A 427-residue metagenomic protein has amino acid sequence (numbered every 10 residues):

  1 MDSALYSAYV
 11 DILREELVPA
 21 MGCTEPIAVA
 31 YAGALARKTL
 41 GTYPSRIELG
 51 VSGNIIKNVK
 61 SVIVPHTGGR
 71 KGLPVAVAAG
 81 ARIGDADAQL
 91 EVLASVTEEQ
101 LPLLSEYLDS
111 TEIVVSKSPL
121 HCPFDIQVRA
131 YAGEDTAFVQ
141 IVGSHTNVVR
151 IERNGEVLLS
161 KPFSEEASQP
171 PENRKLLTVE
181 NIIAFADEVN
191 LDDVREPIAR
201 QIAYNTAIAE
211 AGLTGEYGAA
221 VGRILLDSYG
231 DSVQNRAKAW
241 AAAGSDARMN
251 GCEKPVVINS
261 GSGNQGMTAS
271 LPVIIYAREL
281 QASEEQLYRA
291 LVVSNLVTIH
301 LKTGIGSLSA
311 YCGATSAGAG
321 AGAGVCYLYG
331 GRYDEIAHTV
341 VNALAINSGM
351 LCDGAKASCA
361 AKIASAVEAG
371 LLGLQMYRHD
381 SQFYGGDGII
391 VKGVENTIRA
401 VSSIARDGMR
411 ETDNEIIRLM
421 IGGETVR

Functional and structural regions predicted by a protein language model:
M1-D11, G41-K57, S232-G251, S283-L301 (+1 more regions): Acidic-glycine-rich active-site phosphate/pyrophosphate-binding loop
L5-T39, P44: N-terminal signal-anchor module of multipass membrane proteins
P19-L35, K254-L271, C312-S316: Conserved phosphate/anionic-ligand binding catalytic regions in large, soluble enzymes, centered on
A20-T24, N54-N58, V62-P65, V142-T146 (+6 more regions): A structural signal for small-residue-enriched, beta-sheet-centric alpha/beta enzyme cores and oligomeric scaffold folds
P26-T42, G266-S283, G322-G330: Alpha-helical support elements that line or immediately flank enzyme active sites and cofactor-binding pockets
Y43-I47, A88-L93, V115-S116, D192-I198 (+7 more regions): Flexible, glycine/charged-enriched surface loops at secondary-structure junctions
S45-Q89, L101-I113, Q286-Y333, T339 (+1 more regions): A structural-propensity feature for long, helix-poor, extended segments
D109-G251, I417-R427: Signature of multi-pass transmembrane helix bundles
